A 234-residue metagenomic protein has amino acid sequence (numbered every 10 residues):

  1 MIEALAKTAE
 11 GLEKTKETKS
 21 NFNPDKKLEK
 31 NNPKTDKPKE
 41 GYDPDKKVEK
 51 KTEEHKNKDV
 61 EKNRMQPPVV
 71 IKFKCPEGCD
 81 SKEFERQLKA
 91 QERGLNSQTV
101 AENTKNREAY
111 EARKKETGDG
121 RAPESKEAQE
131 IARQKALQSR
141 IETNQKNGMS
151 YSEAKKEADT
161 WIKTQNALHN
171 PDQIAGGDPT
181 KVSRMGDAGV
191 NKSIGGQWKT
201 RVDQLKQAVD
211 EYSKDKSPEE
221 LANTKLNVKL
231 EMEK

Functional and structural regions predicted by a protein language model:
L5, G11, T15-A167, P171-K234: Nuclease and nuclease-like effector domains acting on nucleic acids or nucleotide cofactors
